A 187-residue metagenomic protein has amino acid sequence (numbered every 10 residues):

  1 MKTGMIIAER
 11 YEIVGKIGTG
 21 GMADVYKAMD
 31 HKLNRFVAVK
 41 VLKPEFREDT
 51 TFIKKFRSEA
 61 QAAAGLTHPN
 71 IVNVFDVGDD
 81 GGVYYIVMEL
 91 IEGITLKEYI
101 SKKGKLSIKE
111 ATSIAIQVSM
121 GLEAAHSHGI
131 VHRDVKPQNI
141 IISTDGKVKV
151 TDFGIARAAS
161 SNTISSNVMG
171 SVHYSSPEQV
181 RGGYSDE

Functional and structural regions predicted by a protein language model:
V14-G20, V25: Protein kinase glycine-rich loop
G18, S58, T67-N70, V83 (+1 more regions): Flexible N-lobe loop architecture of eukaryotic-like protein kinase catalytic domains
K43-G65: AlphaC helix of the eukaryotic protein kinase fold
V77: Activation-segment/catalytic-loop signature of the eukaryotic protein kinase fold
G81-T95, Y99: Conserved short submotifs of the Hanks-type protein kinase catalytic core that shape the nucleotide-binding pocket
I114-A115: Activation segment signature within eukaryotic-like protein kinase domains
V118-I130: Protein kinase catalytic-loop region centered on the HRD/HxD motif
